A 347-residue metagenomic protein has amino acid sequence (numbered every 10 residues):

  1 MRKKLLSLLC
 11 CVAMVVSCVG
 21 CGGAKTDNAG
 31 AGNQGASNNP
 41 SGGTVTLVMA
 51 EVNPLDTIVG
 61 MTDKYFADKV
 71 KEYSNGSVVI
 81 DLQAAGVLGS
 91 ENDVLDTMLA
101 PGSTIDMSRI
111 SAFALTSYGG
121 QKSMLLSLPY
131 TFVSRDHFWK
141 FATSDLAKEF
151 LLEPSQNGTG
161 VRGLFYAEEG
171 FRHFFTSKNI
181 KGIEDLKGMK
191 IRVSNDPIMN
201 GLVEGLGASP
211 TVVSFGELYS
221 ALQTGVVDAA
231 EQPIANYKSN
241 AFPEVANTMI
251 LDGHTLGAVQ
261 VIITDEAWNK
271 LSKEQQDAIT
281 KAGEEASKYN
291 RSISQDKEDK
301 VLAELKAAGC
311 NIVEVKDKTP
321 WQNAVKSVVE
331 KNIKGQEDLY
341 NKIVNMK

Functional and structural regions predicted by a protein language model:
M1-L5: Positively charged n-region of N-terminal signal peptides that target proteins for export
L8-L9, K297: Generic detector of short alpha-helix boundary/capping microenvironments and adjacent low-complexity segments
C10-V15: Hydrophobic helical h-region of N-terminal Sec-dependent signal peptides in bacterial secretory/periplasmic proteins
V16-G20: C-terminal motif of bacterial Sec signal peptides marking the signal peptidase cleavage site
G22-D136, L146, Q156-K347: N-terminal secretory/targeting leader peptides
W139: N-terminal glycine-rich phosphate/adenylate-binding segment common to multiple enzyme folds
F150-L152: Glycine-centered hinge/linker elements that transmit conformational signals in sensory and ligand-binding systems
